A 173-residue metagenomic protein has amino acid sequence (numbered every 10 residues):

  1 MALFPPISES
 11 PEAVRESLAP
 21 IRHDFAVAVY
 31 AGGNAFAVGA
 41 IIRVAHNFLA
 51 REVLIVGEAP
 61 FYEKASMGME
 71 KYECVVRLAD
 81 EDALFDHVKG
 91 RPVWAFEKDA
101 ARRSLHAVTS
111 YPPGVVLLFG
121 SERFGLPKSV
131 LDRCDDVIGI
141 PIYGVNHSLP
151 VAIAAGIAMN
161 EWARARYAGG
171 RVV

Functional and structural regions predicted by a protein language model:
M1-V173: Post-transcriptional modification and biogenesis factors for structured RNAs of the translation apparatus
